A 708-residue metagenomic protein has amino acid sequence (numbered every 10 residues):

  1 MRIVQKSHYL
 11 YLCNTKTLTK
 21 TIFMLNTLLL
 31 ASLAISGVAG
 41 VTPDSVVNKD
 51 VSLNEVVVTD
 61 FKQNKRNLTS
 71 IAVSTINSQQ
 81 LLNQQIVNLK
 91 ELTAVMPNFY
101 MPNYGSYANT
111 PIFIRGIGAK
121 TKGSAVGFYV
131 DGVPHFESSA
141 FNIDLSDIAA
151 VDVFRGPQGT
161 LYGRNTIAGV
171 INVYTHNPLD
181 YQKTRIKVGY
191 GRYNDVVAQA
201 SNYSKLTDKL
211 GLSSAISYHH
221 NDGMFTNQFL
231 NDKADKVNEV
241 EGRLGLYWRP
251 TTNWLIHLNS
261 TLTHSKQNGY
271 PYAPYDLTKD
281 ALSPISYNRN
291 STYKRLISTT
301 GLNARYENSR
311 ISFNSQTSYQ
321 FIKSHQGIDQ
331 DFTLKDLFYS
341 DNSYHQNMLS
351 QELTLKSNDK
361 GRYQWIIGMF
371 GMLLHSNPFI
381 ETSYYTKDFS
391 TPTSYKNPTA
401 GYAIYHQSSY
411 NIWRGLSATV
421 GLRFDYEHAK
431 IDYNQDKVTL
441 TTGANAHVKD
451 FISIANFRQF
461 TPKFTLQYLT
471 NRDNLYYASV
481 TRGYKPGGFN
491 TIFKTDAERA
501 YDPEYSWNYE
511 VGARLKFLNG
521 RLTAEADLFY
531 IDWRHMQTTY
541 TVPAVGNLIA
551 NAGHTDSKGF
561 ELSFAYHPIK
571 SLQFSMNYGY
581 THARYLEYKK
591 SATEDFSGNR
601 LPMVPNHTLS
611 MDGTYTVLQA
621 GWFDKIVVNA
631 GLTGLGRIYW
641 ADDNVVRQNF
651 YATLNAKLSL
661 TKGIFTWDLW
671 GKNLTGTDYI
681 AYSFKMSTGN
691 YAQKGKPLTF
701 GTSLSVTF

Functional and structural regions predicted by a protein language model:
A39-L82: Short, acidic, small-residue-rich periplasmic hinge/interaction motif at the N-terminus of Gram-negative outer-membrane
E55, L89-L92, P111-G116, Y129 (+4 more regions): N-terminal periplasmic accessory domains that precede and gate Gram-negative outer-membrane beta-barrel machines
D131-P157: Short acidic/polar hinge/loop motifs at secondary-structure boundaries that mediate gating or recognition
K183, Y190-N221, F229-Q267, L296-L302 (+5 more regions): Transmembrane beta-barrel wall of Gram-negative outer-membrane proteins
Y247-T251, T261, L355-N358, R362-Q364 (+6 more regions): Structural signature of Gram-negative outer-membrane beta-barrels, strongest in the C-terminal barrel of TonB-dependent
N303-Q330, L469, L475-G483, A500-K558 (+3 more regions): Membrane-embedded beta-barrel scaffold of Gram-negative outer-membrane proteins
I366, A418, Y426, Y530-D532 (+2 more regions): Gram-negative outer-membrane beta-barrel transporters
T633-A641, S659-F708: C-terminal beta-signal and adjacent terminal beta-strands/loops of Gram-negative outer-membrane beta-barrel proteins
